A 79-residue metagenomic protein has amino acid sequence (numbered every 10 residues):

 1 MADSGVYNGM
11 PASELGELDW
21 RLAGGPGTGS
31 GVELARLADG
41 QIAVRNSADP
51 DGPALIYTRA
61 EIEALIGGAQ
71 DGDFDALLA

Functional and structural regions predicted by a protein language model:
M1-A79: Positively charged, low-complexity terminal tracts and the immediately adjacent first secondary-structure elements
